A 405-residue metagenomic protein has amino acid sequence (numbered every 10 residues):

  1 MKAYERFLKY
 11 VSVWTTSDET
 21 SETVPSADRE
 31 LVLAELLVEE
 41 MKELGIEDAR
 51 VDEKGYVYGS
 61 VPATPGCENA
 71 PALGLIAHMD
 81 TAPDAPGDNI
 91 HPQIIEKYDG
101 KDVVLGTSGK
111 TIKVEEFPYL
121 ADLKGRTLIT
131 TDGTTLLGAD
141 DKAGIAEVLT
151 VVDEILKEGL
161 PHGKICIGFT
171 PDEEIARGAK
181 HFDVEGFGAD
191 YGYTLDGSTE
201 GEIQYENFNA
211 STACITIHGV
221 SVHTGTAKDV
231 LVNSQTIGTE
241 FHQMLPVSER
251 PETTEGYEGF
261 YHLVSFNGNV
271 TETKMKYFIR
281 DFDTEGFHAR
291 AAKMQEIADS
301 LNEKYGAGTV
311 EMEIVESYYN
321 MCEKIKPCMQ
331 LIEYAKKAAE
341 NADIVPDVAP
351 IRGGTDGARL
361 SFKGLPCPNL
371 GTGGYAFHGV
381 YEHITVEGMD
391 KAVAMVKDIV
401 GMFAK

Functional and structural regions predicted by a protein language model:
K2-D28, I129-T130, Y318, H378-G379: N-terminal capping segment at the start of a domain
E19-T20, D48, P161-K164, V247-H262 (+3 more regions): Flexible, glycine/charged-enriched surface loops at secondary-structure junctions
E22-A70, G74-I76, D80, I90-H91: A non-catalytic alpha/beta surface segment that caps or lines the substrate-entry region of metallo-dependent hydrolase
C67-K164, F169, A189, K391: Active-site metal-coordination/substrate-binding segment of hydrolases, especially metallo-dependent peptidases
F117-L120, R126-A139, D172-Q295, D299-L301 (+2 more regions): Midchain, well-structured core segments that form catalytic/ion-binding scaffolds
T130-A139, V345-A349, G379-V380: Short pre-catalytic strand/loop immediately N-terminal to key active-site residues, enriched for Gly-Thr
K157, V232-P251, E285-S300, E333 (+3 more regions): His/Asp/Glu-rich mid-to-C-terminal helical/loop segments that flank catalytic regions of hydrolases
T236-T253, F260-V264, T309, Y319-P368: Active-site-adjacent substrate-binding region of metalloamidase/peptidase-like peptide-processing proteins
